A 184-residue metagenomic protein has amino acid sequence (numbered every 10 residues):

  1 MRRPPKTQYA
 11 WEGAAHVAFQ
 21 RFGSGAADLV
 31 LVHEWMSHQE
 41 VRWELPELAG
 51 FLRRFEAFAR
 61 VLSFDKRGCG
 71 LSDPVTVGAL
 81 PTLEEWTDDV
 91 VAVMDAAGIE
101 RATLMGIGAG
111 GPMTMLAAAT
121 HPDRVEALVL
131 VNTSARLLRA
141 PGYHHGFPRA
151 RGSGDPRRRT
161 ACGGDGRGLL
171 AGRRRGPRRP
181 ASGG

Functional and structural regions predicted by a protein language model:
Y9-D73: Conserved HGGG/HGGXW glycine-rich cap/lid loop of the alpha/beta-hydrolase fold
R60, E100-T103, R124-A127: Structural signature of beta-strand start/N-cap positions in the alpha/beta core of ABC transporter nucleotide-binding
D73-T87: Catalytic nucleophile-loop/oxyanion-hole region of alpha/beta-hydrolase and closely related hydrolase-like folds
E84-A102: Conserved acidic catalytic loop of the alpha/beta-hydrolase fold
W86, L104-G106, V131: Short beta-strand immediately N-terminal to the catalytic nucleophile in serine-hydrolase-like folds
G106, G110, T114: Gly/Ala-rich beta-loop-alpha elbow adjacent to hydrolase catalytic centers
M115, A119, R124-R157: Flexible "cap/lid" loop of the alpha/beta hydrolase fold
R139-A140, R158-G184: Conserved alpha/beta-hydrolase catalytic His-Asp/Glu region
